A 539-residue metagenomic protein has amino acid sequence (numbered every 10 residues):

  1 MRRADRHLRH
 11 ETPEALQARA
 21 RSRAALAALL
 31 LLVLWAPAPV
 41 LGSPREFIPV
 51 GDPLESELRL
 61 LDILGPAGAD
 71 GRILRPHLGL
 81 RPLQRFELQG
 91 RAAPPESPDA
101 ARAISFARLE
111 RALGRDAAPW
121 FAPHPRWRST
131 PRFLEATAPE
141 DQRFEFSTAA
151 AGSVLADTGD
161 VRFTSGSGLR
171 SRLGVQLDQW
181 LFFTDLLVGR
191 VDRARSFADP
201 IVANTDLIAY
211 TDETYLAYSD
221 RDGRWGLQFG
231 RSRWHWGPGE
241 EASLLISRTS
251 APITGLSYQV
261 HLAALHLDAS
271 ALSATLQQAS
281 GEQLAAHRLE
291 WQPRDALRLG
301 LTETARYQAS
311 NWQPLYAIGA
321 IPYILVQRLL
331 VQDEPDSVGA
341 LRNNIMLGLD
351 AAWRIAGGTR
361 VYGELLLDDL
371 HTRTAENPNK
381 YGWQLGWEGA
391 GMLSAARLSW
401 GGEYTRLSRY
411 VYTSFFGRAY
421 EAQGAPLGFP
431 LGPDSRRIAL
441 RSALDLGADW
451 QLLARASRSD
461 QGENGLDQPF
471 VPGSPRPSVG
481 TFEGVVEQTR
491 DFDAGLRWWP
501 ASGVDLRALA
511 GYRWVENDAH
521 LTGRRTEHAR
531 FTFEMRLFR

Functional and structural regions predicted by a protein language model:
M1-R21: N-terminal secretory signal peptides that target proteins for export/translocation
A27-P37: Bacterial N-terminal signal peptides
V40-G42: Boundary at the C-terminal end of the N-terminal hydrophobic targeting segment
R45, P49-D52, I63-G79, L83-F86 (+6 more regions): Outer-membrane beta-barrel channel domains
E135-E140, S147-T164, G168, R172 (+7 more regions): Outer-membrane beta-barrel proteins, especially TonB-dependent receptors
G174-Q176, W180-D185, A443, Q451 (+1 more regions): Face-selective signature of the C-terminal outer-membrane beta-barrel domain
R224-G226, H235, I253-A425, G432-L440 (+4 more regions): Signature for the C-terminal beta-barrel architecture of outer-membrane proteins
L289, W498, T526-R539: Outer-membrane beta-barrel "beta-signal"
